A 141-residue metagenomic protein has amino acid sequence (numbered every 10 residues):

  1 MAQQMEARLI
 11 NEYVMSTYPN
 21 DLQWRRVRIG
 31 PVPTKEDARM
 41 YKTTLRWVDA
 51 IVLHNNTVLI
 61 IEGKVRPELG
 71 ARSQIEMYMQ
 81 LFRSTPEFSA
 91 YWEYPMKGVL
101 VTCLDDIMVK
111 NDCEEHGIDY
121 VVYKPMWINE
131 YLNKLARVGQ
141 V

Functional and structural regions predicted by a protein language model:
M1-V141: Charged, terminal alpha-helix-loop-beta segments that serve as non-catalytic nucleic-acid engagement and/or assembly
